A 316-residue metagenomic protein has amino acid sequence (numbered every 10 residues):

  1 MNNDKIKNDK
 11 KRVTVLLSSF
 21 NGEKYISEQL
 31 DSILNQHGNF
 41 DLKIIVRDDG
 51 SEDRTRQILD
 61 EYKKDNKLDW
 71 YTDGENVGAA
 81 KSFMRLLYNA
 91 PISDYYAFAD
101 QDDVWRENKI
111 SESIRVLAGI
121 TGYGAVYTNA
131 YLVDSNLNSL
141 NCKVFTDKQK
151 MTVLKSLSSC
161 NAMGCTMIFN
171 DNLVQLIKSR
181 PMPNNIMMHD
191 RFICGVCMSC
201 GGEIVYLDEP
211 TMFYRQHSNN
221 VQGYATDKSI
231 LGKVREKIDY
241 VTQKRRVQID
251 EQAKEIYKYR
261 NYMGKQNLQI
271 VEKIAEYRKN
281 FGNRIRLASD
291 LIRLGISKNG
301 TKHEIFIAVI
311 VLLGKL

Functional and structural regions predicted by a protein language model:
N2-D227: Nucleotide-sugar donor-binding/catalytic module of glycosyltransferases that assemble extracellular/cell-envelope
I186, R215-L316: C-terminal subregions of glycosyltransferases and related glycan-biosynthesis enzymes
